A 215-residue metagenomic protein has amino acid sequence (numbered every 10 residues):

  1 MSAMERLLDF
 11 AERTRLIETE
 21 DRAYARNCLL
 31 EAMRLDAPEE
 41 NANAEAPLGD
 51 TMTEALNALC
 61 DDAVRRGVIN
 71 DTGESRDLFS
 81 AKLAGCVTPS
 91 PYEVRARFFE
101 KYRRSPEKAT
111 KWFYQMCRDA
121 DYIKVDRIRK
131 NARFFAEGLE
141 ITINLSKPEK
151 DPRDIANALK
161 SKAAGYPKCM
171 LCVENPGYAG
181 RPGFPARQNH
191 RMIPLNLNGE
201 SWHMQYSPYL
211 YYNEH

Functional and structural regions predicted by a protein language model:
M1-E214: Active-site microenvironments that recognize anionic phosphate/pyrophosphate groups
